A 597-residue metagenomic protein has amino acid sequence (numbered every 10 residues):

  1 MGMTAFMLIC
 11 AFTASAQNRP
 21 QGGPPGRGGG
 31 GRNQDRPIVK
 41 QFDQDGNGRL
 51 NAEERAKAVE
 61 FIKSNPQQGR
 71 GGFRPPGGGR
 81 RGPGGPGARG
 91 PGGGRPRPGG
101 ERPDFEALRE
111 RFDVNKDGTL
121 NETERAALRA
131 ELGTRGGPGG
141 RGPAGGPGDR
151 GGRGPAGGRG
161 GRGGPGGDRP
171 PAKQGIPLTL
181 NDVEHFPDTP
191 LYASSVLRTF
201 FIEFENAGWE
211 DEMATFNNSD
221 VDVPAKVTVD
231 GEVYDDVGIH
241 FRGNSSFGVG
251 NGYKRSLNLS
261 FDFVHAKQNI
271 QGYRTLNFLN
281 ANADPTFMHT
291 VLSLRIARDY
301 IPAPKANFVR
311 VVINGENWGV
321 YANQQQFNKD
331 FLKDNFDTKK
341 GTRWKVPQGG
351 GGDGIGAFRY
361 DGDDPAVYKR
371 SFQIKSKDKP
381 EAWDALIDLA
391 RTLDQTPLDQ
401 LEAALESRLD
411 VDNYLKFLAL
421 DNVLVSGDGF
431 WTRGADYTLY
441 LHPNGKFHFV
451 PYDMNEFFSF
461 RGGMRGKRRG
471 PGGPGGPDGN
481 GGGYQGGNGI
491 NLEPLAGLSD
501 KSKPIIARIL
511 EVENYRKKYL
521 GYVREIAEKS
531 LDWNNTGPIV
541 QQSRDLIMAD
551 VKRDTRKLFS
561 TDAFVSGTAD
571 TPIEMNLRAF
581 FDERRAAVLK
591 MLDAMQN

Functional and structural regions predicted by a protein language model:
G2-A11: Bacterial N-terminal signal peptides
N18-V39, I62-S64, G69-E110, A126-N597: Phosphate/dinucleotide-binding and metal-coordinating scaffold of catalytic cores in nucleotide-dependent enzymes
D43-N47, D113-D117, N121, D428: Acidic carboxylate motifs that coordinate Ca2+ or other divalent cations, activating on Asp/Glu
